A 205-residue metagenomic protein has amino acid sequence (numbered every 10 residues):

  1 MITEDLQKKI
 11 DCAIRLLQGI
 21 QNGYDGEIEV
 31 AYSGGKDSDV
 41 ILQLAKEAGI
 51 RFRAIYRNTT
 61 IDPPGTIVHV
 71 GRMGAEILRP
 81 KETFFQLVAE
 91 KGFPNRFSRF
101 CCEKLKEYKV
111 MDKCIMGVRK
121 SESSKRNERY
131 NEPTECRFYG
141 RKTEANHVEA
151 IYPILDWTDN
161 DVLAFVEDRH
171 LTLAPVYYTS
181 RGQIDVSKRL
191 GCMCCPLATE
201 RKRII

Functional and structural regions predicted by a protein language model:
M1-R169: ATP-dependent adenylation/nucleotidyltransferase module used to activate substrates
D168, T172-A174, Y178-I205: ATP/NTP-dependent adenylation/nucleotidyl-transfer catalytic domains that generate, transfer, or process NMP-activated
